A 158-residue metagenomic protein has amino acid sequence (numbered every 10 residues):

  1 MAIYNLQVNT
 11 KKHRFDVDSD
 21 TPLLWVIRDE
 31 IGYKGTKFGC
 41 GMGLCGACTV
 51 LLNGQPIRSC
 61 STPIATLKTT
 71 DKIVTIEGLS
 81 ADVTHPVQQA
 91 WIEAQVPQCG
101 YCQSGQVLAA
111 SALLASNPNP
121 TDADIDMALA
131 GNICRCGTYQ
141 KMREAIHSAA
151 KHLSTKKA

Functional and structural regions predicted by a protein language model:
M1-A158: Signature of N-terminal electron-transfer/Fe-S-associated modules in redox systems
